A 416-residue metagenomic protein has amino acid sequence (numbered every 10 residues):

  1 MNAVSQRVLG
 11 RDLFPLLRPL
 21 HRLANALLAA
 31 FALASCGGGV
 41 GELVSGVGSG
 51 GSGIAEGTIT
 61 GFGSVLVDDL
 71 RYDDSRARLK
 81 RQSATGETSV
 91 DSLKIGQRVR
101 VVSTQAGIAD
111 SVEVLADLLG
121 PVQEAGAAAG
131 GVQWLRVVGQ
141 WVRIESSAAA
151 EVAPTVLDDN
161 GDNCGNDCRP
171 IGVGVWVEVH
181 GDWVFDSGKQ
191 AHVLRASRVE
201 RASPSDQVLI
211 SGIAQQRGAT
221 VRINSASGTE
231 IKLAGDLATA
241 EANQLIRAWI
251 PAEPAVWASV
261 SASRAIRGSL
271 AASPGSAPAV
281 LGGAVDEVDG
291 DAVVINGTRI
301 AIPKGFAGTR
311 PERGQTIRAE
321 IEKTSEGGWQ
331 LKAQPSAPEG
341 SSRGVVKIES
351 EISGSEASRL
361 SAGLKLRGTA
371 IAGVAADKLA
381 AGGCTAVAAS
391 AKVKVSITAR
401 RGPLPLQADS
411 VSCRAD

Functional and structural regions predicted by a protein language model:
M1-S35: Sec-dependent bacterial lipoprotein signal peptides
N2-A3, F31-R76, Q82-D416: Short, flexible, surface-exposed loop segments at domain boundaries
